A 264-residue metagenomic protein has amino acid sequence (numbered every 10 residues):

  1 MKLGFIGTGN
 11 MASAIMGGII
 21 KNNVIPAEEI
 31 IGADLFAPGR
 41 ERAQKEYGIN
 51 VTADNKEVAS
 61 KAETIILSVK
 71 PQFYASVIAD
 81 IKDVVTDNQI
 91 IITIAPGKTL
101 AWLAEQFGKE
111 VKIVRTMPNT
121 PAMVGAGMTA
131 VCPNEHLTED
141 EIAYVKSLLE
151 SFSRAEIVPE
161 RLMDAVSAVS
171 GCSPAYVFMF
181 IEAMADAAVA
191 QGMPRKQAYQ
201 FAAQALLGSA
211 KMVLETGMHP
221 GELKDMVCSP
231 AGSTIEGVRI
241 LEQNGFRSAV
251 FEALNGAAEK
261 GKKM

Functional and structural regions predicted by a protein language model:
M1-E46, N50-A53, S60, V189-A190: NAD(P)+-binding Rossmann beta1-loop-alpha1 motif at the extreme N-terminus of oxidoreductases
I30, V58, P194-F201, L223 (+1 more regions): Small-residue helix-packing motif on alpha-helices
A37, Y47, N55-S60, T64-V131 (+1 more regions): Rossmann-like NAD(P)(H) cofactor-binding subdomain of soluble oxidoreductases
W102-K112, M128-A165, F178-E215: Internal alpha-helical scaffold of NAD(P)-dependent oxidoreductase catalytic cores
V114, M163-A168, P220-D225: Short pre-catalytic strand/loop immediately N-terminal to key active-site residues, enriched for Gly-Thr
A203-M264: NAD(P)-dependent Rossmann-like dehydrogenase/reductase catalytic/cofactor-binding core
